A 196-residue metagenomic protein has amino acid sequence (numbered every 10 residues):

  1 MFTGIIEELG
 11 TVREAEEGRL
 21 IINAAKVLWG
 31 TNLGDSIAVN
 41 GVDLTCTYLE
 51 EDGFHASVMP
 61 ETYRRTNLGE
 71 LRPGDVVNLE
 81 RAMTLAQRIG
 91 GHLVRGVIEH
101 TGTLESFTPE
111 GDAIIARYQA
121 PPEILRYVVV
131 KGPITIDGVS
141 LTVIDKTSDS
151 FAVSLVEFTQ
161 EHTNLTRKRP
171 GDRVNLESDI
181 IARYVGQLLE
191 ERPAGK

Functional and structural regions predicted by a protein language model:
M1-K196: Conserved loop->alpha-helix
